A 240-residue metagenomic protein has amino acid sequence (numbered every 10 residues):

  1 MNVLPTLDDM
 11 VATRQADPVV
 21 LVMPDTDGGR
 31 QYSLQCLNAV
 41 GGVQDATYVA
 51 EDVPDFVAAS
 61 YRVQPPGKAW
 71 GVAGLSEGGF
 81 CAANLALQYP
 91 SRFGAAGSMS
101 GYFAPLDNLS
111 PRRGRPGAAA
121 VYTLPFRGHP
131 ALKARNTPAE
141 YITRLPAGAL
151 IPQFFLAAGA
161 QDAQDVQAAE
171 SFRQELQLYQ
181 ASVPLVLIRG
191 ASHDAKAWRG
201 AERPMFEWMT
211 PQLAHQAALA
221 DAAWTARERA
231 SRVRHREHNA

Functional and structural regions predicted by a protein language model:
M1-A240: Non-catalytic cap/lid and distal C-terminal segments of serine-dependent acyl enzymes
